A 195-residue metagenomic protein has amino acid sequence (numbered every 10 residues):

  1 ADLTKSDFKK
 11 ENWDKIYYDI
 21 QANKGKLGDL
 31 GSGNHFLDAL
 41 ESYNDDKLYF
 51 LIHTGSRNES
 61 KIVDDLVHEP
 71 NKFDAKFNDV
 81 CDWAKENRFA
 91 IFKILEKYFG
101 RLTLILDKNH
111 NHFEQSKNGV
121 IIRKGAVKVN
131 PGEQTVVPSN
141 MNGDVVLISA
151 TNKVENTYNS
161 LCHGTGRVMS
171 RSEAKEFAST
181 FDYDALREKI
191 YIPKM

Functional and structural regions predicted by a protein language model:
A1-M195: Domain-length cofactor-binding catalytic modules of enzymes
